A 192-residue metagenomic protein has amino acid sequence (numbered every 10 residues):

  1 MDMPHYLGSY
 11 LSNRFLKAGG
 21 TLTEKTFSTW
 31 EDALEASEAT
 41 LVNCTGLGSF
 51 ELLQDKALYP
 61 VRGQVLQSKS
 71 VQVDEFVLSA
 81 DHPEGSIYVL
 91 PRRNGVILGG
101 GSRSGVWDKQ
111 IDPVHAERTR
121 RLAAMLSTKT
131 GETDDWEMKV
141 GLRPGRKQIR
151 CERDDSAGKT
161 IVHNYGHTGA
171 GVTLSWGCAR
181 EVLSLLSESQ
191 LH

Functional and structural regions predicted by a protein language model:
M1-S28, A33-E38, C44: Helical element adjacent to the flavin cofactor pocket in flavoenzyme catalytic cores
M1-Y10, Q110-H115, T173-S175: Short beta-strand to alpha-helix junction loop
Y6-S12, L52-K56, V77-A80, G100-G101 (+1 more regions): A short secondary-structure junction signal
S9-Y10, T133-H192: C-terminal catalytic lobe of FAD-dependent flavoproteins
N43-L58, Q67: Flavin (primarily FAD) binding-site architecture
E51-Q54, D108-K109, K147, T173-L174: Short glycine-/acidic-enriched loop or helix-start segments at secondary-structure transitions that form or flank
V65-P91: Glycine-rich loop(s) and the adjacent beta-strand/alpha-helix scaffold that form part
Q72-D74, R93-I97, R103-P144, D155: Flavin-binding catalytic cores
